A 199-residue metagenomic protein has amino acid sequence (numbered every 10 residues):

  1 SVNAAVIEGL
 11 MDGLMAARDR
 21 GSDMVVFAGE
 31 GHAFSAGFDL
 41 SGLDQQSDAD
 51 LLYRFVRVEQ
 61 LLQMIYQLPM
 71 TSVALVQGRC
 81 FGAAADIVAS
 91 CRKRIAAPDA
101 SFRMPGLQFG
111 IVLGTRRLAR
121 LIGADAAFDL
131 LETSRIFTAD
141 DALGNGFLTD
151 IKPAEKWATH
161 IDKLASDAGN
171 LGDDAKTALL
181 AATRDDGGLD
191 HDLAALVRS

Functional and structural regions predicted by a protein language model:
S1-A28: Conserved CoA-thioester-binding segment of acyl-CoA-metabolizing enzymes
E8, G29-L61, C80: Glycine- (often His-adjacent) and acidic-residue-rich active-site loop that binds/positions the CoA thioester
G9, G13-A16, R57-P69: Catalytic-core regions built around general acid/base machinery
F27, I87-A89, A142: Hydrophobic/aromatic residues within transmembrane alpha-helices of multi-pass small-molecule transporters
L61, I65, F81-L131, H160-L164: CoA-thioester-processing core
M70-R79: A short, small-residue-rich loop immediately preceding and capping a beta-strand
G82, S134-D141: Acidic, divalent-metal-coordinating active-site segment for phosphoryl/phosphodiester hydrolysis, typified by short
I95-A100, L148-L193: C-terminal long alpha-helix characteristic of the crotonase
